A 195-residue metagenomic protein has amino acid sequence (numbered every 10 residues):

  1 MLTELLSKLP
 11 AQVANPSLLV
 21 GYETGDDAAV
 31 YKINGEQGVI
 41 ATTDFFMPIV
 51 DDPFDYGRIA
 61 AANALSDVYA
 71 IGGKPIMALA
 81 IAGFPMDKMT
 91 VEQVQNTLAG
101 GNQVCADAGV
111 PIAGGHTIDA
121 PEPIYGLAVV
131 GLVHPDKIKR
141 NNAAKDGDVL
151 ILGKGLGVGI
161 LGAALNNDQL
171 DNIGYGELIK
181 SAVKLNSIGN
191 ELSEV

Functional and structural regions predicted by a protein language model:
M1-V195: Helix-biased detector of long, well-ordered alpha-helical tracts
